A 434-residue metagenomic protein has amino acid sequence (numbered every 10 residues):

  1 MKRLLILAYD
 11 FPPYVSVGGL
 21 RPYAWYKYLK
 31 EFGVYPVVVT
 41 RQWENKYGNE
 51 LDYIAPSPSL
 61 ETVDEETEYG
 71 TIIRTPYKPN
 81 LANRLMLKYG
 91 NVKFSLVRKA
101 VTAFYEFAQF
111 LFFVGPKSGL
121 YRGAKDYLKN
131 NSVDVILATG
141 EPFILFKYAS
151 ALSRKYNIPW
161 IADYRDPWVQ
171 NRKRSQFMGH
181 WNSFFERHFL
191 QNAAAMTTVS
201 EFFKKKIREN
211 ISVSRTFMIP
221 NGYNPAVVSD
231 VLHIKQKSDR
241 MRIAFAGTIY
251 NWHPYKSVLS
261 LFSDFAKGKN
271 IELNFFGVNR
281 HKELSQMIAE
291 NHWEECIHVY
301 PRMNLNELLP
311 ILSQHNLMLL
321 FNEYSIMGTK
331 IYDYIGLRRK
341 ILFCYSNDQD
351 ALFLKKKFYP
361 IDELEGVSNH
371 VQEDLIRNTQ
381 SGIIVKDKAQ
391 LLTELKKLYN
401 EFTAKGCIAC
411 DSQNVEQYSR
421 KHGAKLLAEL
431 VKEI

Functional and structural regions predicted by a protein language model:
A24, F107, L111-K125, I144-K147 (+3 more regions): Membrane-proximal helix-turn-helix segments that form the acceptor-binding/catalytic region of lipid-linked
R41-G115: A conserved catalytic-core segment of Leloir-type glycosyltransferases
N80-R84, R174, Y223-R240: Acidic anion/phosphate-binding donor-loop and adjacent secondary structure in glycosyltransferase catalytic cores
A194, P310-I326, R339-L342, N347: Acidic donor-binding loop of glycosyltransferase active sites
F202, G222: Carbohydrate-associated surface elements
K235-H253, L259, N274, G423: Conserved donor-binding/catalytic core segment of Leloir-type glycosyltransferases
G277, K282-L309: Nucleotide-activated donor-binding/catalytic signature segment of Leloir-type glycosyltransferases, i.e., the conserved
I383-K396, N400-E433: A charged, aromatic-enriched C-terminal amphipathic alpha-helix characteristic of glycosyltransferases across folds
